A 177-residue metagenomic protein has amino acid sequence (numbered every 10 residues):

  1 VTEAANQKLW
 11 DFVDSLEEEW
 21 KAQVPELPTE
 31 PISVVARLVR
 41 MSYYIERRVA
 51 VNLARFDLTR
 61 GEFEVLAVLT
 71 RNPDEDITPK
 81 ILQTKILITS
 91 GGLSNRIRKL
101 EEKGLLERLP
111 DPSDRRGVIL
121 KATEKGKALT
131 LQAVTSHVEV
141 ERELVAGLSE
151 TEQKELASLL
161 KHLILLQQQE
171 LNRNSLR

Functional and structural regions predicted by a protein language model:
V1-F56: N-terminal leader segment of winged-helix/HTH proteins
T2-E3, Q153-R177: Exposed, interaction-prone assembly regions rather than primary DNA-binding/catalytic cores
I32-V35, V39, Y43, L87 (+3 more regions): Short amphipathic alpha-helical segments with heptad-repeat character
V39, A67-D74, K161: Short, locally clustered residues in the helix-turn-helix/winged-helix DNA-binding domain
R60, D74-I119: Canonical helix-turn-helix DNA-binding module
E62-L66: Short alpha-helical "packing" element that flanks the helix-turn-helix/winged-helix DNA-binding module
A67, N95, S158: DNA-binding alpha-helical recognition surfaces that contact promoter or target DNA
R98-S158: Charged, amphipathic alpha-helical coiled-coil/dimerization segments
